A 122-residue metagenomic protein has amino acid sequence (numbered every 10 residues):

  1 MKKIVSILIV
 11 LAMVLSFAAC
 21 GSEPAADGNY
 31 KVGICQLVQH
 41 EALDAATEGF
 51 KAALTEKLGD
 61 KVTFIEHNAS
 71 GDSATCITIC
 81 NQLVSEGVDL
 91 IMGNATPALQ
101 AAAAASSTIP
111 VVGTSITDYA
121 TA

Functional and structural regions predicted by a protein language model:
M1-K31, T55-K61: Short, low-complexity disordered leader/linker segments with a strong preference for bacterial N-terminal type II
I4, A46, Y119-A122: Surface-exposed loop/turn and secondary-structure junction residues enriched for glycine/proline
I4-V5, V14, V32, V84 (+2 more regions): Hydrophobic aliphatic residue packing
I7-V10, V14, Q36, F50 (+1 more regions): Acidic/proline-rich low-complexity IDRs
Y30-K51, K57-G59, I65-C76: Extracytoplasmic "Venus flytrap"
A69-A122: Beta-alpha junction/loop-to-helix N-cap segments that form part of ligand/metal-binding clefts
